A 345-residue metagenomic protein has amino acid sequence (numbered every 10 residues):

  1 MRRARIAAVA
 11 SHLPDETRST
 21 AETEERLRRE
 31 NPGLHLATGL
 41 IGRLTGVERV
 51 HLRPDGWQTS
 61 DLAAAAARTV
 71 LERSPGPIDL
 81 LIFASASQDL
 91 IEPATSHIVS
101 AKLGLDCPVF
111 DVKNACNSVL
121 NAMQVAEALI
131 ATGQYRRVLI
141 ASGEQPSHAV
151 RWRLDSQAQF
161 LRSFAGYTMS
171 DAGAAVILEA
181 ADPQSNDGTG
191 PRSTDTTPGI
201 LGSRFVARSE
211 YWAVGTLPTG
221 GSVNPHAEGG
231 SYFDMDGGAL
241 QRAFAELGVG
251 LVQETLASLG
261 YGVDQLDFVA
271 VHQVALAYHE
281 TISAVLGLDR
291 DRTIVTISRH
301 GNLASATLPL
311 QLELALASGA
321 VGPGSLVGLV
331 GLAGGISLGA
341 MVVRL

Functional and structural regions predicted by a protein language model:
M1-D55, L161-R242, G250, L345: Condensing-enzyme catalytic core mediating Claisen C-C bond formation in acyl metabolism
A7-A10, A84, K113, V138-E144 (+2 more regions): Short beta-strand segments
R18, E92-A94, Q124, A149-L154 (+1 more regions): Short acidic, glycine/serine/threonine-rich loops at helix termini
T23, R28-R29, T95-L105, L129-T132 (+3 more regions): A glycine- and small-aliphatic-rich helix-loop capping segment at beta-alpha/alpha-beta transitions that lines
R29-L36, S87-H97, A277: A structural motif shared across PLP-dependent enzymes of the aminotransferase-like
S60, A64, S87-Q88, I98 (+4 more regions): Claisen-condensing/thiolase-fold acyl-transfer catalytic domains that form or cleave C-C bonds in fatty acid
A66-D79, G250-D267, A315-A320: Phosphate/pyrophosphate-binding loops at sites that engage ATP/ADP/AMP, CoA/4′-phosphopantetheine, polyphosphate
A131-S170: Flexible, glycine-rich active-site loops centered on histidine and acidic residues that chelate a metal or position
